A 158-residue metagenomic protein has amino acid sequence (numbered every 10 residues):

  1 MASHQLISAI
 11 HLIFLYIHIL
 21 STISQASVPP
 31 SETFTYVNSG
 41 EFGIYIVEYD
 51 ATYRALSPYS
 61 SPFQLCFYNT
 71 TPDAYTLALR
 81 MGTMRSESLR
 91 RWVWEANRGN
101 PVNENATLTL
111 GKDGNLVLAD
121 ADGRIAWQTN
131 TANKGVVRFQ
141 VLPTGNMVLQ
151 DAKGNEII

Functional and structural regions predicted by a protein language model:
A2-I158: Extracellular/secretory-pathway, disulfide-rich ectodomains
